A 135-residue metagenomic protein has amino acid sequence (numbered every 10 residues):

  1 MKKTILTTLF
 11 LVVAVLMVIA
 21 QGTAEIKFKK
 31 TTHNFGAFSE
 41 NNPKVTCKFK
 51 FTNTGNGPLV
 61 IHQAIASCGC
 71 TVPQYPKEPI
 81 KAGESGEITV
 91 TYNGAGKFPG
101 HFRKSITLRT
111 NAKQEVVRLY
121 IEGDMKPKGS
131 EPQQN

Functional and structural regions predicted by a protein language model:
M1-A24: Bacterial Sec-dependent N-terminal signal peptides
Q21-K50, T54, M125-N135: Beta-sheet-dominated interaction scaffolds and their linkers
C47-N53, V90, K104-R109: Buried hydrophobic-core signal for structured, non-transmembrane domains
T54-G57, G96, A112: Short, acidic/polar linear motifs in exposed loop/turn regions
N56-E87: Surface-exposed binding patches on compact interaction domains or structured appendages
I88-G96: Short, hydrophobic beta-strand segments
F98-P127: Terminal connector regions
